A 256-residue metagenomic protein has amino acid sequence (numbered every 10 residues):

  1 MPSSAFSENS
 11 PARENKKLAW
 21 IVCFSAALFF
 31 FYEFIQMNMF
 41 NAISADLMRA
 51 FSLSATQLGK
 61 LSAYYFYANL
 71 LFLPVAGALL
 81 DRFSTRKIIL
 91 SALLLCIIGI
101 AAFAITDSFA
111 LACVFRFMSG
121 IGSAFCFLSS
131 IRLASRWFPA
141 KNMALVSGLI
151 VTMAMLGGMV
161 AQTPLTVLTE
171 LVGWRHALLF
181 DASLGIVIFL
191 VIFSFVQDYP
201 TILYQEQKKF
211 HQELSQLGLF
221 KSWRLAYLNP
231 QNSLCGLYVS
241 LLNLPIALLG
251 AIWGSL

Functional and structural regions predicted by a protein language model:
F6-K16, P200-C235: Juxtamembrane intracellular "pre-TM" segments in multi-pass secondary transporters
I21-A55, A76, L249-G254: Extracytoplasmic
N38, F66-P74, G158-M159: Residue-level signature of mid-helix packing/kink "hotspots" within the transmembrane helices of 12-pass Major
F40-N41, P230-L256: Extracytoplasmic gate region of multi-pass secondary transporters
L71-A110: Conserved MFS/SLC helix-loop-helix module at the cytosolic interface between two early adjacent transmembrane helices
S108-R116, L234-C235: Short hydrophobic/alpha-helical segments at membrane-entry points of transmembrane helices in Major Facilitator
F115-M153: Cytoplasmic helix-loop-helix junction between adjacent transmembrane helices in 12-TM secondary transporters
I150-P200: Helix-loop-helix hairpin linking two adjacent transmembrane segments in secondary transporters
